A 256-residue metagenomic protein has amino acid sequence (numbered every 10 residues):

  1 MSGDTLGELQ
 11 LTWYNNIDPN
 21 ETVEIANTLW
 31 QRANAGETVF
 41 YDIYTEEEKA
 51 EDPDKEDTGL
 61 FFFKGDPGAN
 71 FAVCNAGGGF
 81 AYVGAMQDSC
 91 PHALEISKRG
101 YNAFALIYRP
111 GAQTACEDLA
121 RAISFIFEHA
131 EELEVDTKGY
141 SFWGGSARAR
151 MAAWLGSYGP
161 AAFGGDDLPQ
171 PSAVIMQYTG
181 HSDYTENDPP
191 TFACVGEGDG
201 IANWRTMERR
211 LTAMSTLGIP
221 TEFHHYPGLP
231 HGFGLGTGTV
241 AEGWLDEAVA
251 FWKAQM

Functional and structural regions predicted by a protein language model:
S2-P67, C116, Y158: N-terminal cap/lid segment of alpha/beta-hydrolase-fold proteins
A69-G78, F192: Short beta-strand element of the alpha/beta-hydrolase
G84-D88, F104-E134, T237-A241: Catalytic nucleophile-loop/oxyanion-hole region of alpha/beta-hydrolase and closely related hydrolase-like folds
A85-F104, L211-T212: Short amphipathic alpha-helix adjacent to the substrate-entry channel of hydrolases
E117, R121-D188: Primarily recognizes the serine-hydrolase "nucleophile elbow" in alpha/beta-hydrolase and SGNH/GDSL folds
A193-V195, D199: Short beta-strand/loop motif that positions the catalytic acidic residue of the alpha/beta-hydrolase fold
G200-R209: Conserved alpha/beta-hydrolase "acid-adjacent" motif
L217-M256: C-terminal catalytic histidine-bearing segment of alpha/beta-hydrolase fold enzymes
